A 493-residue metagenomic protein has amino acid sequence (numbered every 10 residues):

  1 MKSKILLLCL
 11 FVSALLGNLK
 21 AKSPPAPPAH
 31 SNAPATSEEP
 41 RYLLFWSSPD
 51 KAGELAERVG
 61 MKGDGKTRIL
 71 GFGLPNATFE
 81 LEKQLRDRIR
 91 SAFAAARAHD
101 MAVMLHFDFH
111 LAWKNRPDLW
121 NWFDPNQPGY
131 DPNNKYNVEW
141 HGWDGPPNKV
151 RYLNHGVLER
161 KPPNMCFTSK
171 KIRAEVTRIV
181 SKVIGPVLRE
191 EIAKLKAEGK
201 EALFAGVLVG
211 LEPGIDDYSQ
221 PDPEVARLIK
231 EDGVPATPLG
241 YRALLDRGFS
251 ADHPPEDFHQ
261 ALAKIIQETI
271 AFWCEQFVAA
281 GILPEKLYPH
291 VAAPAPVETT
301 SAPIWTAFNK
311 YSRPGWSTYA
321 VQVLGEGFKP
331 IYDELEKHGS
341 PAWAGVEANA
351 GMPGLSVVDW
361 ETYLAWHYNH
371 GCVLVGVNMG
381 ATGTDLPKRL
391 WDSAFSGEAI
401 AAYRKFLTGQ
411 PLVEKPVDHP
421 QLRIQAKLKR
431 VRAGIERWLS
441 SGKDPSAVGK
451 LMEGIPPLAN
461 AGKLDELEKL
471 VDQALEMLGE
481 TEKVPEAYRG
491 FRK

Functional and structural regions predicted by a protein language model:
L7-A14: Bacterial N-terminal signal peptides
P27-P75: Boundary/entry segment of secreted carbohydrate-active catalytic domains
A56-N154, I179, R189, T269-W273: Aromatic-lined substrate-binding rim segments of carbohydrate-active enzymes
G73-Q84, E159-K182, H253-Q267, G315-V323 (+2 more regions): The substrate-binding groove and active-site-proximal loops of carbohydrate-active enzymes, especially glycoside
A102-K114, S312-K415: Substrate-binding cleft of secreted/luminal carbohydrate-active enzymes
P132-T306: Polysaccharide-binding and catalytic clefts of secreted carbohydrate-active enzymes
K415-L458, V484-K493: Amphipathic, heptad-repeat alpha-helical segments
K469-R492: Short, charge-rich amphipathic alpha-helical segments embedded in non-transmembrane helical bundles/solenoids
